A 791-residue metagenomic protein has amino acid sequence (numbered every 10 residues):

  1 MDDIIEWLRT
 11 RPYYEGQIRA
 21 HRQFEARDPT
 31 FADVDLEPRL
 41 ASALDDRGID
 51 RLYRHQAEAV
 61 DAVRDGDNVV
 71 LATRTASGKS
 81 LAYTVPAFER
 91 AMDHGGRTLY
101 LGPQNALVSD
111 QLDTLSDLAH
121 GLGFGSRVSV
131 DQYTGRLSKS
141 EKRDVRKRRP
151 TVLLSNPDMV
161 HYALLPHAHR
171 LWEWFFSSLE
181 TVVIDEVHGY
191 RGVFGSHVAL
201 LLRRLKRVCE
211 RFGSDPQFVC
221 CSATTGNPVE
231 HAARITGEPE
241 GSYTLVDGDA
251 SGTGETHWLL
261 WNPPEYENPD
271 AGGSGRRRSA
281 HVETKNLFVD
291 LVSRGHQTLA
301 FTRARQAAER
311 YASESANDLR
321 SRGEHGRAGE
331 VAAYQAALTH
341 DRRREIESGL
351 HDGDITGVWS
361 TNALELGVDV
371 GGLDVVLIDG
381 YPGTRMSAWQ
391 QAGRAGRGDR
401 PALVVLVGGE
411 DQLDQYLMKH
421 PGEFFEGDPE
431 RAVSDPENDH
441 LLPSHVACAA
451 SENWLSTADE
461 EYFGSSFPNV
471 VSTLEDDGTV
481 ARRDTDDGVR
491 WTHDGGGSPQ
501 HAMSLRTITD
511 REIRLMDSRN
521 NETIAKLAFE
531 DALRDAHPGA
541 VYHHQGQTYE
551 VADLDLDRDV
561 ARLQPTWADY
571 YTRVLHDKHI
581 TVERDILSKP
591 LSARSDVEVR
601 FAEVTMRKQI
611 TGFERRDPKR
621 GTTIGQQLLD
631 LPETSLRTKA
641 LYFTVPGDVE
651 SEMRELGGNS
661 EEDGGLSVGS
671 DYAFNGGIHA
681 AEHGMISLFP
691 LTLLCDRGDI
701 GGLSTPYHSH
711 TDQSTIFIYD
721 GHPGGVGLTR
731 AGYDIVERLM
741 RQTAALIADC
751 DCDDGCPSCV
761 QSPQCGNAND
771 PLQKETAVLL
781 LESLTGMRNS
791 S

Functional and structural regions predicted by a protein language model:
M1-A57, D67-N68: Helicase-associated low-complexity/disordered flanking segments
R97-Y100, Q104-Q111, F288-D318: Conserved strand-helix element at the start of the C-terminal RecA-like helicase core
G135-S178, G349: Conserved helix/coil segment N-terminal to the catalytic DExD/H
P157-F212: SF2 helicase catalytic motif II
H188-D249: Post-DEXD/H (motif II) to motif III coupling segment of the RecA-like Helicase ATP-binding lobe
T225, V229-A304: Conserved interdomain linker/interface between the two RecA-like ATPase lobes of SF2 helicase motors
G326-H340, R344, H351-Q415: Conserved RecA-like helicase motor core of SF1/SF2 enzymes
A402-V404, E410-G427, D435, H445-T457 (+4 more regions): Extended Lys/Arg-rich polyanion-binding regions
